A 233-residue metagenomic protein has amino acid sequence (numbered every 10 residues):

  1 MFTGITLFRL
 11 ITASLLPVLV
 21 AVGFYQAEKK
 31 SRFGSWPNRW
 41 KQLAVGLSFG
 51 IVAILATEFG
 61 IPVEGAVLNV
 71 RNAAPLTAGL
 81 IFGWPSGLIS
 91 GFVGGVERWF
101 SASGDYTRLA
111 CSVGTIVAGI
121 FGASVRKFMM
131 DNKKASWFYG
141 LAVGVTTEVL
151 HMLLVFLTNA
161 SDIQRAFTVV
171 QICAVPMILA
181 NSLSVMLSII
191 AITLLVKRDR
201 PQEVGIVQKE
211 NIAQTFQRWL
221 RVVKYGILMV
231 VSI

Functional and structural regions predicted by a protein language model:
M1-Q26, Q42-G46, G50-N72, W99-V231: Membrane-embedded alpha-helical hairpins and interfacial helices in multi-pass inner-membrane proteins
S31-N38, M130: Membrane interface segments of multi-pass transport proteins and intramembrane proteases
W36-R39, F59, W84: Recognition helices and adjacent regulatory flanks at domain boundaries
E64, P75, S86-G91, G140: Alpha-helical transmembrane segments and their helix-entry boundary regions
R71-G87, F121: Generic transmembrane alpha-helix motif of multi-pass integral membrane proteins
L88-G95, L187-A191: Short hydrophobic alpha-helical segments that form membrane-spanning helices or hydrophobic packing faces of helical
